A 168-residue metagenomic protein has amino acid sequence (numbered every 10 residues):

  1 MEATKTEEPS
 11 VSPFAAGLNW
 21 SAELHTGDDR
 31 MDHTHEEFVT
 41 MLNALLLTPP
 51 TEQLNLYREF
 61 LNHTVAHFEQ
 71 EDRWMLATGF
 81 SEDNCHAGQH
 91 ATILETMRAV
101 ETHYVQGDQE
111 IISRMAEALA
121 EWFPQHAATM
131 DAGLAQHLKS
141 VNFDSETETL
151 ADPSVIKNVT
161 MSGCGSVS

Functional and structural regions predicted by a protein language model:
M1-S168: Small-residue-biased structural context
